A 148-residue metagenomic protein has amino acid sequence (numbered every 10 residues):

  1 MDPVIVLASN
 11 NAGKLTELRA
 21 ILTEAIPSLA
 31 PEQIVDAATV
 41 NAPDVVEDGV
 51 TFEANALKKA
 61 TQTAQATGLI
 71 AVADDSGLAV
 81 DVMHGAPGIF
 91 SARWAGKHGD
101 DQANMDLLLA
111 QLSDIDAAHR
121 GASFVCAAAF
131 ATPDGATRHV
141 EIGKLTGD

Functional and structural regions predicted by a protein language model:
D2-V6, A12-V35, T39-D148: Anionic-ligand binding patches
